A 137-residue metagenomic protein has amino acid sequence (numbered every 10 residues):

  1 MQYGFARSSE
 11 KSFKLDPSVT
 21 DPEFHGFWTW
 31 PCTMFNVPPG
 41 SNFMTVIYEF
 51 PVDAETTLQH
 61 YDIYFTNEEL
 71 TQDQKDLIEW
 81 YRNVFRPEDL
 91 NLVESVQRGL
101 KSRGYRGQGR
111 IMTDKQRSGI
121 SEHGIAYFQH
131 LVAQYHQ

Functional and structural regions predicted by a protein language model:
M1-Q137: C-terminal catalytic domain of Rieske-type non-heme iron oxygenases
